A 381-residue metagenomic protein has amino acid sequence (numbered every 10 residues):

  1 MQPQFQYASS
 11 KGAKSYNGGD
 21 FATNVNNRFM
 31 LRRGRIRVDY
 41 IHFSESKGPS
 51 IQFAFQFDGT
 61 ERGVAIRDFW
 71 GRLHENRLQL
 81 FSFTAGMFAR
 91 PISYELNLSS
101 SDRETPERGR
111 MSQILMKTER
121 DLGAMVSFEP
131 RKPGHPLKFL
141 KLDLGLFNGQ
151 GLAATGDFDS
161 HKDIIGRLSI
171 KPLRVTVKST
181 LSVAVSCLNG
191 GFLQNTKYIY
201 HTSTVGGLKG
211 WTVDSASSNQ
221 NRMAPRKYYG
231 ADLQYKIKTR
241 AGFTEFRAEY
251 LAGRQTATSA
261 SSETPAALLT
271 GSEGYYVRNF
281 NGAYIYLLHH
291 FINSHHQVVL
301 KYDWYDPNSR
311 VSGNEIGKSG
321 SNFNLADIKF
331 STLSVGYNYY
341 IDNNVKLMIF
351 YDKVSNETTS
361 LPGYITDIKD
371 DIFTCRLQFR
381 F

Functional and structural regions predicted by a protein language model:
Q2-L152, D157-I165, S169-T176, C187-N189 (+2 more regions): Outer membrane beta-barrel
G12, A22, S179-N189, Q194-F381: Outer-membrane beta-barrel pore domains
